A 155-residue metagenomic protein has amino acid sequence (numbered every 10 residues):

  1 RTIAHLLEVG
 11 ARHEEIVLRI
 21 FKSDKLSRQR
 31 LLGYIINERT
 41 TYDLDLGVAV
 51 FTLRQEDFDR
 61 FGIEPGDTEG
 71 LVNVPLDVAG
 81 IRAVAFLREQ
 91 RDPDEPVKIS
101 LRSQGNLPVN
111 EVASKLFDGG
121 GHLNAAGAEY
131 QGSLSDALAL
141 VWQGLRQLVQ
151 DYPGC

Functional and structural regions predicted by a protein language model:
R1-L116, G121-C155: Hydrophobic helix-and-loop "lid/oligomerization" segment in the mid-to-C-terminal part of catalytic domains
